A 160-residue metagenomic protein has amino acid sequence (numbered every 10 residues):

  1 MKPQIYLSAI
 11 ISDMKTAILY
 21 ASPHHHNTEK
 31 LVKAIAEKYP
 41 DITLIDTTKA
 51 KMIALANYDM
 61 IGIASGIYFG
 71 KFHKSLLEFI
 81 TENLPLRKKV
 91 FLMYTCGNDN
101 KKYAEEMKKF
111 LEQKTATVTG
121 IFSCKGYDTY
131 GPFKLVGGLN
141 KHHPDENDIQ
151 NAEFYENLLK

Functional and structural regions predicted by a protein language model:
M1-D13: N-terminal amphipathic/basic-hydrophobic helices that include classical n-h-c signal peptides and signal-anchor
Y6-L7, T16-A17, P23, E29 (+3 more regions): FMN-binding flavodoxin-like domain, especially the glycine-rich phosphate-binding loop
T48: N-terminal short beta-loop-beta anion/metal-coordinating cradle
K51-A56: Short amphipathic alpha-helix with an adjacent loop that forms part of the alpha/beta core around
